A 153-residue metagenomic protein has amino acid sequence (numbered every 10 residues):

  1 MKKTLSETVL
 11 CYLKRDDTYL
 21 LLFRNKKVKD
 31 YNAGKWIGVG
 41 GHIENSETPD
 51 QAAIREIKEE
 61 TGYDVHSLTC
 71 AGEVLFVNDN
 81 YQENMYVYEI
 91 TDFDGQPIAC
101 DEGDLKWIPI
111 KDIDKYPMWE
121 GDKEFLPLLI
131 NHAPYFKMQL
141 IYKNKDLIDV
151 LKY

Functional and structural regions predicted by a protein language model:
M1-L21: Conserved N-terminal beta-strand and adjoining loop/helix that marks the start of the Nudix/MutT-like hydrolase domain
E7-V9, D17, E83-Y86, G103 (+1 more regions): Change "...and in nucleic-acid phosphodiester-cleaving endonucleases..." to "...and in nucleic-acid processing enzymes
T18, K26, L75: Short, glycine/serine-rich, charged loops/turns that create anion-binding and catalytic segments at active sites
K29-G34, Q82: A conserved beta-turn-beta hairpin within the catalytic core of GNAT-like acetyltransferases that forms part
A33-V39, E47-P49: Short, surface-exposed acidic-centric catalytic microdomains
I43-H66, L75-L129, D149-Y153: Unchanged
N131-Y153: Charged phosphate-binding loop/patch that engages nucleotide di/tri-phosphates or the phosphate backbone of nucleic
